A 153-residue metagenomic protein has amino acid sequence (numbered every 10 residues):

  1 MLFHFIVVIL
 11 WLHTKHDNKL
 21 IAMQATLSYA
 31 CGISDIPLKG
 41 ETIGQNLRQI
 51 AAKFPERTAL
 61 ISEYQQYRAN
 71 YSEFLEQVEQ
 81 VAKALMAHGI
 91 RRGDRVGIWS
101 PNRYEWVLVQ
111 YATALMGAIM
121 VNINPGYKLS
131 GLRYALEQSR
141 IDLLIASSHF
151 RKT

Functional and structural regions predicted by a protein language model:
L2, W11-E41: Flexible, non-catalytic linker and terminal segments flanking ANL/adenylate-forming cores
F5-V7: Generic detector of N-terminal low-structure segments
N18, A87-H88, L115-T153: Structural core segment of the AMP-binding/adenylate-forming
D35-L38, E73, V121-I123: Short, flexible loop segments at the rims of nucleotide/cofactor-binding pockets, characterized by
L38-A59, E76: A short N-terminal helical cap/helix-turn-helix that marks the beginning of AMP-binding/adenylate-forming
E41, S72-E76, G126, I145-S148: Conserved phosphate-coordination/catalytic loops
N46, N102, N122-N124: Asparagine-centered polar/low-complexity signal
E56-Y111, K128-R133, E137: Conserved AMP-binding/adenylate-forming core of the ANL superfamily
